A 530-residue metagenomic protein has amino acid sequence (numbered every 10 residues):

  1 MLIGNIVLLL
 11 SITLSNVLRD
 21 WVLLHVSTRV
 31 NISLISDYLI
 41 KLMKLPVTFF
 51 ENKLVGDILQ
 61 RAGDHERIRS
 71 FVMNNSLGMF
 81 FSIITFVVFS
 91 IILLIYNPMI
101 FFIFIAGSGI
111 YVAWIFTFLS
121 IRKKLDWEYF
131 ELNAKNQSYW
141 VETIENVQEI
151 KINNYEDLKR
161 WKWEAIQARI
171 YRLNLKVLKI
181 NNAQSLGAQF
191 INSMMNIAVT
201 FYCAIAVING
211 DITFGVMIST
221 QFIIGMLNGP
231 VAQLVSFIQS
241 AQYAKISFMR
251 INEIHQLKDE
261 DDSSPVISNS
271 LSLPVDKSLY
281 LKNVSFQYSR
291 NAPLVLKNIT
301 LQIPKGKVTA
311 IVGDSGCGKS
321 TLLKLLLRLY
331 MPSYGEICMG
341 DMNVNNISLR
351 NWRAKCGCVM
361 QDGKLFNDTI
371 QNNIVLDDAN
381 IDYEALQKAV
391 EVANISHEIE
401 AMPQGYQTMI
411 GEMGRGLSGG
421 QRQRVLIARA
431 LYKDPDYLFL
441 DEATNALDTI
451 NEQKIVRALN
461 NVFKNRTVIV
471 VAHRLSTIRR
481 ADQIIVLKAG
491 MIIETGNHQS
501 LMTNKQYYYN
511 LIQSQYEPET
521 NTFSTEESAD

Functional and structural regions predicted by a protein language model:
M1, N5, L23, R69-S82 (+5 more regions): Alpha-helical segments in transporter systems
I3-D20, G78-E128, V199-I212, G225 (+1 more regions): Transmembrane helices of ABC transporter permease
L42, W163, I251, L281-N283: Conserved catalytic Walker-motif region of ABC-type ATPase nucleotide-binding domains
M43-V88, E145, W161: Juxtamembrane loop-to-helix connectors within ABC transporter transmembrane domains
L132, N136, K151-Y155, K179 (+1 more regions): Cytosolic ends of transmembrane helices, especially the final helix of ABC transmembrane type-1 domains
E260-P274: Pre-NBD coupling/linker segments of ABC/ABC-like ATPases
S272-D530: ABC-type nucleotide-binding domain
